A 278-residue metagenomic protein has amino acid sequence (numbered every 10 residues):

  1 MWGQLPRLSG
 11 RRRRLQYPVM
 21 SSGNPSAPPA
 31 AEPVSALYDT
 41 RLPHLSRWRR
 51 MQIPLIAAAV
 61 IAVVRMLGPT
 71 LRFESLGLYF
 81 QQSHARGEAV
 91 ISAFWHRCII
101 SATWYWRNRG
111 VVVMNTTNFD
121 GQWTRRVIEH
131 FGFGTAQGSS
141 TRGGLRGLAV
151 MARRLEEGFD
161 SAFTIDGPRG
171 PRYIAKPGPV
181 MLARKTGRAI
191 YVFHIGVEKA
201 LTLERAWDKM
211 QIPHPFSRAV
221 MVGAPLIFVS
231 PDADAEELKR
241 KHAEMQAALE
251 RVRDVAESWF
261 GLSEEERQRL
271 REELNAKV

Functional and structural regions predicted by a protein language model:
Q16-G68, H130, L145-V278: Non-catalytic C-terminal accessory region of glycerolipid acyltransferases and related lyso-lipid remodeling enzymes
R65-A89, H96-S101: A short, well-structured juxtamembrane/interface segment
L67-R72, V90-I91, G138-R142, P168-R169: Short, flexible loop segments at the rims of nucleotide/cofactor-binding pockets, characterized by
S75, V113-N115, Q137, V192 (+1 more regions): Structural signal for conserved beta-strand scaffold positions within catalytic alpha/beta enzyme cores
F80-Q81, T103, R125, P179-V180: Short amphipathic alpha-helical segments and helix-helix/interface helices
E88-R146, T186, T202-L203: Catalytic core of membrane glycerolipid acyltransferases/transacylases, capturing the structured, soluble-facing
